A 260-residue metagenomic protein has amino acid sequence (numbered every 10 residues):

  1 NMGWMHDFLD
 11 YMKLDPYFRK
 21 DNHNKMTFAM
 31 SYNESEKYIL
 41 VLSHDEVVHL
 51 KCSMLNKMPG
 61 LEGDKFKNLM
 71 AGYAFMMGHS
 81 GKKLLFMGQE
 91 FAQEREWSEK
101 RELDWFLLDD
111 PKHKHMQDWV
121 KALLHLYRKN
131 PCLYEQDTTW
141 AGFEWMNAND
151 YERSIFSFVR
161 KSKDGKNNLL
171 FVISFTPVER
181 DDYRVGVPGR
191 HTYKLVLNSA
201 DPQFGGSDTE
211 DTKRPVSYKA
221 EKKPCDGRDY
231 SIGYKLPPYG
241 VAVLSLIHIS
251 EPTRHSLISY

Functional and structural regions predicted by a protein language model:
N1-A92, E96-S98, R128-P131, D137-T138 (+4 more regions): Conserved alpha/beta catalytic core and glycan-binding cleft of carbohydrate-active enzymes
W97-L107: Active-site His/acidic residue clusters
L108-W145, H191, G240-V243: Aromatic- and carboxylate-lined catalytic core of secreted/periplasmic carbohydrate-active enzymes
F175, P238-V241: Conserved beta-strand->loop/alpha-helix structural units within folded catalytic cores of enzymes with alpha/beta
D201-G227: Solvent-exposed beta-strand/loop surfaces of large extracellular or lumenal domains
S231-Y234: A generic "structured core" feature
I247-T253: Conserved small/polar residues in nucleotide/adenosyl-binding loops
I258-Y260: Hydrophobic alpha-helical segments, chiefly the membrane-spanning helices and signal/signal-anchor peptides
